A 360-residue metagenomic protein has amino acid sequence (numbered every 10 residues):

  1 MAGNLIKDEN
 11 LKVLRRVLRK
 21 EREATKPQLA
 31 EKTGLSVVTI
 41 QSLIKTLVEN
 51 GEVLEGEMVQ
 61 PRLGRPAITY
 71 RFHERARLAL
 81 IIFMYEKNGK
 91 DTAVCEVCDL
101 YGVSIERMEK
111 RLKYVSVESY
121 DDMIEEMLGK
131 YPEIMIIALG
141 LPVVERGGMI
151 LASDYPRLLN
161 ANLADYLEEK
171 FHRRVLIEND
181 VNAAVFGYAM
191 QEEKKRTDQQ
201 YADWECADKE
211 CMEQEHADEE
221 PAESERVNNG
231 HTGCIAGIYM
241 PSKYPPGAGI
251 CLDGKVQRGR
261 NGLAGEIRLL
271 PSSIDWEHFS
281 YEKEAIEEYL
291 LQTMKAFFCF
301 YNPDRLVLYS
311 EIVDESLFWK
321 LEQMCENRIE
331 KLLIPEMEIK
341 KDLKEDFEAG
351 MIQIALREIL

Functional and structural regions predicted by a protein language model:
M1-M58, R62-R65, T69-G129, E133 (+6 more regions): ATP-binding/phosphotransfer module of carbohydrate and carboxylate kinases, centering on a glycine-rich
A79-F83, I134-A138, G233-Y239, G247: Short glycine-aspartate micro-motif
K87-K90, V144-R146, P245-P246: Short, acidic Gly/Pro/Ser/Thr-rich loop/turn segments
L100-Y101, R146, L252-D253: Short, ordered coil/turn segments that flank beta-strands lining enzyme active or ligand-binding pockets
S104-E193, E220-R226, F318-R328: Glycine-rich phosphate-binding loop and adjoining helix at the ATP-binding site of ATP-dependent phosphoryl-transfer
P142-V144, K243, I312-V313: Short glycine-rich anion-binding loops that position phosphate/pyrophosphate groups of nucleotides and phosphorylated
R174-A207, A217-C299: Glycine/GP-enriched mid-protein hinge/lid loop-to-helix segment characteristic of carbohydrate kinases
